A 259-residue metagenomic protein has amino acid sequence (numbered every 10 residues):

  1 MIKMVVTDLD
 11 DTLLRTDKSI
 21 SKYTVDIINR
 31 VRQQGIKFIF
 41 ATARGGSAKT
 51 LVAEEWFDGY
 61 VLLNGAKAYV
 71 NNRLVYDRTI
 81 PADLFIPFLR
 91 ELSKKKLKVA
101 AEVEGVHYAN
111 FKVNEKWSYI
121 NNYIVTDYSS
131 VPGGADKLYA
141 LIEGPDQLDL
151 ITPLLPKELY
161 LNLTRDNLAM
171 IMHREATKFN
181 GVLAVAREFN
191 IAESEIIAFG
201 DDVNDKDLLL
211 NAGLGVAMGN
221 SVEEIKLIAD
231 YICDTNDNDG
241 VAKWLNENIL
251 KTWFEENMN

Functional and structural regions predicted by a protein language model:
M1-M4, R15, I171-H173, T177-N259: Mg2+-dependent phosphoryl-transfer enzymes with acidic/Ser/Thr/Gly-rich catalytic loops
D8: Active-site residues of response regulator receiver
T16-E115: Active-site phosphate-binding/coordination module
E55-G59, R78-I80, E115-I120, K178-N180 (+2 more regions): Short, hinge-like loop/turn segments at secondary-structure boundaries
E55-W56, N64, L154-E158, N211-A212 (+1 more regions): Short, structured coil segments at secondary-structure junctions
F57-G65, R78, L161-L163, G215-G219 (+1 more regions): Short hydrophobic/aromatic-enriched beta-strand-loop microsegments
P87, E91, K95-N211, N220: Conserved acidic, metal-coordinating active-site core of Asp-based, Mg2+-dependent phosphoryl-transfer enzymes
